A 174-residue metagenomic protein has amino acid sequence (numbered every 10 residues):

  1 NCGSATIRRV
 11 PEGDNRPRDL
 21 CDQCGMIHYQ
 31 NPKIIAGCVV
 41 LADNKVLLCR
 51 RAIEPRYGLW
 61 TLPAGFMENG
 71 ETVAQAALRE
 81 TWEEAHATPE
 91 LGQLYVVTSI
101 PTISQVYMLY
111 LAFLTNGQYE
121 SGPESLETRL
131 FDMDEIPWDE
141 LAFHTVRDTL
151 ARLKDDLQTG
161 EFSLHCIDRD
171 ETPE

Functional and structural regions predicted by a protein language model:
N1-C38: Acidic, metal-coordinating catalytic segment for phosphate/diphosphate chemistry, firing primarily on the Nudix
R16, N31-I35, L41-D43, P55-Y57 (+3 more regions): Short connector loops at helix/strand junctions that flank enzyme active sites, especially segments positioning acidic
R18, V39, L48, L109-L111 (+1 more regions): Conserved hydrophobic/aromatic beta-strand scaffold that supports enzyme active sites
Q23, R51, A64, A112 (+1 more regions): Active-site donor-binding loop signature of nucleotide-sugar glycosyltransferases
L41-E83: Conserved Nudix-box catalytic region and its N-terminal flanking loop in Nudix hydrolases and closely related
M67-L91, V96-R152, D156, G160-L164 (+1 more regions): Unchanged
